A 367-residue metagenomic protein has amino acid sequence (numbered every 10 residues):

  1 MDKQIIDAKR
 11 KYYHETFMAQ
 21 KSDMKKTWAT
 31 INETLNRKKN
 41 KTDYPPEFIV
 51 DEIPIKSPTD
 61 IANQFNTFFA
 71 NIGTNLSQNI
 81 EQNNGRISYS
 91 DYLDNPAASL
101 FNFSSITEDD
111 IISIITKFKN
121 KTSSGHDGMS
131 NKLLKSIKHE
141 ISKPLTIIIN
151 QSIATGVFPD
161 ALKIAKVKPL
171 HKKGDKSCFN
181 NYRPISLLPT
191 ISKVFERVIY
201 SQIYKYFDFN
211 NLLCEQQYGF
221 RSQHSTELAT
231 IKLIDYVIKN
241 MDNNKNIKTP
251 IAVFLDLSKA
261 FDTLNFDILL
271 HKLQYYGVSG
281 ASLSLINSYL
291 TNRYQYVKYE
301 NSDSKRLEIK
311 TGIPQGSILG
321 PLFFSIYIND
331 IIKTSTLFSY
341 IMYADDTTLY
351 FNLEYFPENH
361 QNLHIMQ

Functional and structural regions predicted by a protein language model:
M24, V278-S284, F356-Q367: Polymerase palm active-site segment centered on the conserved acidic dipeptide of motif C
K25-N180, T190, V194, D303 (+1 more regions): Surface-exposed loop/turn segments and immediately adjacent short secondary-structure elements within folded domains
S77-D110, V157, L162-K166, K205-L255 (+1 more regions): Active-site-proximal segment of RNA-dependent polymerases
K121-M129, V167, C178-Y182, S186-L187 (+1 more regions): Conserved catalytic palm subdomain of right-hand nucleotidyl-transferase polymerases, strongest for RNA-directed enzymes
G125, I164-V167, R183, Q217-R221 (+3 more regions): Catalytic palm active-site di-aspartate
I199-Q217, D242-K245, P321-E354: Active-site palm subdomain of RNA-directed nucleic acid polymerases
L257-A344: Conserved polymerase palm-domain catalytic core
